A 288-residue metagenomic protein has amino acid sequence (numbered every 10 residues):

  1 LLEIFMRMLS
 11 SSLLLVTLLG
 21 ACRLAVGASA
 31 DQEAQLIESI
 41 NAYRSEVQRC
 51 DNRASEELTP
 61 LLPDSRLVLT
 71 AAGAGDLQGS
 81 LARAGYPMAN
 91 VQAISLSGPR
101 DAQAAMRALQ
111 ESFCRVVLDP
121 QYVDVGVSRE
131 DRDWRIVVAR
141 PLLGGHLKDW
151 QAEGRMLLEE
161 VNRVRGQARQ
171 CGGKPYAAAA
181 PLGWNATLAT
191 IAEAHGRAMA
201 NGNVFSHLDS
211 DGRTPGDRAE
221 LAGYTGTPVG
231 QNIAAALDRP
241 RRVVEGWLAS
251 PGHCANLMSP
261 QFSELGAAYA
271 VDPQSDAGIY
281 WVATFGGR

Functional and structural regions predicted by a protein language model:
L1-F5: Short, Lys/Arg-enriched N-terminal segments with co-localized hydrophobic residues within the first ~10-30 amino acids
S12-A21: Bacterial N-terminal signal peptides
R23-R288: Functional surface patches built around histidine and acidic residues
